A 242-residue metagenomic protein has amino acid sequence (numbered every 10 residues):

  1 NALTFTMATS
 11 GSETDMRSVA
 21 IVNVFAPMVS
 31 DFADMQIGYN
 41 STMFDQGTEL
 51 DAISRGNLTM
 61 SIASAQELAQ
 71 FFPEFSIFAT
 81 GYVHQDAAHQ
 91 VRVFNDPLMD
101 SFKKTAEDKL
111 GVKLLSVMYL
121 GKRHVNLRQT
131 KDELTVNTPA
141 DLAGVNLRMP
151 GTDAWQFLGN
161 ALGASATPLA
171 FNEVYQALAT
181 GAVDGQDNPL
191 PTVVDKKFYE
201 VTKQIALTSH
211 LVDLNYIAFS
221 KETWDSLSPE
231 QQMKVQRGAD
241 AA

Functional and structural regions predicted by a protein language model:
A2-H89, D108, K113-A242: N-terminal secretory/targeting leader peptides
A87-K109: A gly/proline- and charged-residue-enriched helix-loop-helix capping module
